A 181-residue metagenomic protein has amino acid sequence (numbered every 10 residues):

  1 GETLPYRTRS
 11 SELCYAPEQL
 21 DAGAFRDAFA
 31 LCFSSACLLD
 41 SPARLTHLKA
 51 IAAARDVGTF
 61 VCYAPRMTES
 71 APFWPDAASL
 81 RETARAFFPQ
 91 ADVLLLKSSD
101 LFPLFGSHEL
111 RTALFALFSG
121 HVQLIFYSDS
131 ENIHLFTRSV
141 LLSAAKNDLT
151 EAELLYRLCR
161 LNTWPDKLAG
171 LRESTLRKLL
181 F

Functional and structural regions predicted by a protein language model:
E2-L142, D148, L155-F181: Ribokinase/PfkB-type carbohydrate-kinase core domain
